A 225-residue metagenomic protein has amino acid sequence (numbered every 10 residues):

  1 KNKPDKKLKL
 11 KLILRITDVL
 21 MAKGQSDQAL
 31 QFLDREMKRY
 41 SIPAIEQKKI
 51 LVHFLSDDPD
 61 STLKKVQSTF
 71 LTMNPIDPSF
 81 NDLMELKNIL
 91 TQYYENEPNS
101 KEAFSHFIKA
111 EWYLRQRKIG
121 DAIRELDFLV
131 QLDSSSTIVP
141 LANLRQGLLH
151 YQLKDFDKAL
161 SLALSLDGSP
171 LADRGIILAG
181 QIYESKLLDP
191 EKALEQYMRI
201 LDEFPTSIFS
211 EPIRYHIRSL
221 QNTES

Functional and structural regions predicted by a protein language model:
K1-S225: Acidic, polar-rich low-complexity tracts and alpha-helical solenoid repeat scaffolds
